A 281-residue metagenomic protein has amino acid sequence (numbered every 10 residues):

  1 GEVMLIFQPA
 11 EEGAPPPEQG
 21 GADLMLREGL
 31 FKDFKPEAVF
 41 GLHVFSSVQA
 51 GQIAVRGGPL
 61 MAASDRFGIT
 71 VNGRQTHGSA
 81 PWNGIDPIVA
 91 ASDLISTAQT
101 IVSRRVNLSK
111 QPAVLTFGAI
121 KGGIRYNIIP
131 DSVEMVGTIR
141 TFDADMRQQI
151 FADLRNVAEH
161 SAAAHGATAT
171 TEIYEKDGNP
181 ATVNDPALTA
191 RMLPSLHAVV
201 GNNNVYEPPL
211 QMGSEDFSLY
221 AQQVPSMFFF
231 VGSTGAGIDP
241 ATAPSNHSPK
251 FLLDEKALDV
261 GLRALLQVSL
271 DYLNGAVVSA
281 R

Functional and structural regions predicted by a protein language model:
G1-A119, I124-I128: Histidine/acidic-residue-rich, glycine-tolerant segments that coordinate divalent metal ions
S92-R281: Metal-dependent amide/peptide-bond hydrolase catalytic core, centered on the "pita-bread" metallohydrolase fold
